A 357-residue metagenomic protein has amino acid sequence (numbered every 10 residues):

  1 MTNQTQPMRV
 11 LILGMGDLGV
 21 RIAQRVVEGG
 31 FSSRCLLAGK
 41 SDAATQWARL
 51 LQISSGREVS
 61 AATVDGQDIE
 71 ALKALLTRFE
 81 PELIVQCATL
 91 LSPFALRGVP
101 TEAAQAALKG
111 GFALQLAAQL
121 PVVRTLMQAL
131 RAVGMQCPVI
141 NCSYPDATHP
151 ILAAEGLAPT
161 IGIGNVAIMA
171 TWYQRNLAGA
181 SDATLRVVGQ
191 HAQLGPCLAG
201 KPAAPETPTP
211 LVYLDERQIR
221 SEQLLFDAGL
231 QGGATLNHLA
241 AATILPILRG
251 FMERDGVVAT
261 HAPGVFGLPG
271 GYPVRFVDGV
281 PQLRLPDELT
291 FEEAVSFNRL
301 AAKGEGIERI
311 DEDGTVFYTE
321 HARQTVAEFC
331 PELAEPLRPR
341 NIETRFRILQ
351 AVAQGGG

Functional and structural regions predicted by a protein language model:
L18-G19: Hydrophobic/small residue at the entry helix of a nucleotide-binding pocket
E28-S33, L157: Conserved S-adenosyl-L-methionine
F31-L51: NAD(P)-binding Rossmann-fold cofactor-contacting core
V64-E80: Conserved Rossmann-fold cofactor-binding substructure of NAD(P)-dependent oxidoreductases
C87-F94: Conserved NAD(P)H cofactor-binding loop of Rossmann-fold oxidoreductase domains
E102-V133: NAD(P)-cofactor binding segment of oxidoreductase domains
T125-R131, M135-T209, H238: Rossmann-like dinucleotide-binding core of oxidoreductases
D182-G357: Long, compositionally biased stretches enriched for glycine and/or charged residues
